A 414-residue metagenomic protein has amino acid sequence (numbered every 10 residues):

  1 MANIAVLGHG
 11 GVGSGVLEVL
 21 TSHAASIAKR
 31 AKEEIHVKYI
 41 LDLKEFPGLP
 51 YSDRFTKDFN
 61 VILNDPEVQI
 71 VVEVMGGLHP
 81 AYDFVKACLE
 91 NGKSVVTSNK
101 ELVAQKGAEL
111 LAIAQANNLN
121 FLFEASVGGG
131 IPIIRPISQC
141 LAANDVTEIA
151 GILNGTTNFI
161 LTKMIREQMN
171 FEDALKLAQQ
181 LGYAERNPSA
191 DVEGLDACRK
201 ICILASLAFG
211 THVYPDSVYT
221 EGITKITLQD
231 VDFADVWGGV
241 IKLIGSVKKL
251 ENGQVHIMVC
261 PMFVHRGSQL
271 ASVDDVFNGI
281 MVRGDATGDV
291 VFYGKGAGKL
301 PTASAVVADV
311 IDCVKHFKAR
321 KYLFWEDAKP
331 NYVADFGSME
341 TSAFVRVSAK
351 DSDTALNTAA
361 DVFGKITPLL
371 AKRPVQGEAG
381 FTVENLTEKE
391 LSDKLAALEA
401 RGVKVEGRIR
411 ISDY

Functional and structural regions predicted by a protein language model:
M1-N91: N-terminal glycine-/serine-/threonine-rich beta1-alpha1-beta2 phosphate-ribose binding loop of Rossmann-like
L7, E73-M75, S98, Q105 (+1 more regions): Structural motif
A81-A87, K100-I137: Rossmann-fold NAD(P)-binding glycine/threonine-rich loop
S94-V96: A short hydrophobic/small-residue beta-strand
I133-V146, T157-M169, R199-V213, D309: Oxidoreductase and adenylate-handling cofactor-binding alpha/beta cores
V146-A150, N158-L161, I165, L177 (+4 more regions): Catalytic, metal-anchored helix/loop core of enzyme active sites in primary metabolism
D173-S272, F277-G279: Substrate-binding/catalytic subdomain of NAD(P)-dependent oxidoreductase enzymes
V310-Y414: A conserved regulatory-domain signal marking ACT and ACT-like small-molecule sensing domains and adjacent regulatory
